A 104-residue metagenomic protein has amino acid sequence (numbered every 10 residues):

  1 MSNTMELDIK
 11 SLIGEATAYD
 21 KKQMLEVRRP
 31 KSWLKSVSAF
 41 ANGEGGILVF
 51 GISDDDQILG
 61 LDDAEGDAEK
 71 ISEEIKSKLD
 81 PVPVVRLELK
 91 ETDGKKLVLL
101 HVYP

Functional and structural regions predicted by a protein language model:
M1-P104: Conserved N-terminal catalytic/coupling substructures associated with nucleotide/phosphate chemistry
